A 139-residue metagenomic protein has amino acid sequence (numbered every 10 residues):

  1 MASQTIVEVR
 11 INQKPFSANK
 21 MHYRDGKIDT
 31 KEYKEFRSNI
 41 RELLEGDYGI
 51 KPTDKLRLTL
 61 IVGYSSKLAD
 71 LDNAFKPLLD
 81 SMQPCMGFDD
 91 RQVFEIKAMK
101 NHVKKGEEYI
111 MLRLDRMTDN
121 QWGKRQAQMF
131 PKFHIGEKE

Functional and structural regions predicted by a protein language model:
M1-E139: Acidic, proline/glycine-enriched N-terminal capping motif
